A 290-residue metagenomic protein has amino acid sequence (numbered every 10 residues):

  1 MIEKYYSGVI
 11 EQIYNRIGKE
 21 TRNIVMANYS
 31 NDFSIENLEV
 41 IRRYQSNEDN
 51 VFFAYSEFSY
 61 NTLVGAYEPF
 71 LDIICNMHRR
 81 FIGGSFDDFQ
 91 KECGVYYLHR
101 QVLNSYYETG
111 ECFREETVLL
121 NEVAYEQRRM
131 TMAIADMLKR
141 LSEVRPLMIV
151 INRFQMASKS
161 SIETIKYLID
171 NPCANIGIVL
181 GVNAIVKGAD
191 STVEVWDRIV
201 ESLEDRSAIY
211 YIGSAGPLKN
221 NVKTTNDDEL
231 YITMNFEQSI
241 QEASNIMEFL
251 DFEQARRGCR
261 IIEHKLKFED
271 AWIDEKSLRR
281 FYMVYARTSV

Functional and structural regions predicted by a protein language model:
M1-K19, C112-V118, V222-N245: Conserved adenine-nucleotide phosphate-binding loops and their immediately adjacent elements
M1-N47: Walker A/P-loop-proximal flanking segment of P-loop NTPase domains
R16-K19, N47-E48, K139-V144, A157 (+1 more regions): Conserved catalytic network of the ASCE P-loop NTPase/AAA+ motor domain
R22-M26, F53, P146-M148: Residue-level preference for the first positions of well-ordered beta-strands
N31-S34, S59-L63, Q155-M156, N183-G188: Conserved nucleotide-binding/hydrolysis micro-motifs of P-loop NTPases
F33-E143: Conserved phosphate-binding/catalytic loops and adjacent sensor/switch elements of nucleotide-binding enzymes, spanning
E39-V40, T224-V290: Extended alpha-helical scaffolding segments used for macromolecular assembly and cargo binding
P146-I151, Q155-G213: Sensor-1/coupling segment of RecA-like P-loop NTPase cores
